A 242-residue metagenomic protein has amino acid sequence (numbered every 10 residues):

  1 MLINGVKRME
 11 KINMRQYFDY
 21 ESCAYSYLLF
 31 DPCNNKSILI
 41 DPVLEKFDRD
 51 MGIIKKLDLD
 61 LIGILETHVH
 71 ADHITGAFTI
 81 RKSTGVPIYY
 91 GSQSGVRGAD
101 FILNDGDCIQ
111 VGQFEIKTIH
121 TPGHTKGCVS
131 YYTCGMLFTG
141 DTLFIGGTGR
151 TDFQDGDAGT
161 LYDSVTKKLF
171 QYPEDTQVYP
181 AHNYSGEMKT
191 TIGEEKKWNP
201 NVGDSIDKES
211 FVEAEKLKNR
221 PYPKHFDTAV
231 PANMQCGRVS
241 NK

Functional and structural regions predicted by a protein language model:
L2-N4, D163-Q177, A181-K242: Accessory terminal helices/loops
V6-L59, S130-T139, G146: Conserved beta-strand hairpin/beta-sheet module of binuclear metal-dependent hydrolase folds, prominently
Q16, L28, C108-M136: Core dinuclear metal-dependent hydrolase active-site scaffold
C23, L44-T118, K197-W198, G203-S205: Active-site HxH/HxHxD metal-binding segment of metal-dependent hydrolases
L29, D41, H68, I80 (+6 more regions): Divalent metal-coordination and catalytic microenvironments
S37, P87, E115, H120 (+2 more regions): Hydrophobic "anchor" residues on beta-strands that sit immediately upstream of conserved functional sites
P42-V43, V69, Q93-S94, H124-T125 (+4 more regions): Active-site metal-binding loops of divalent metal-dependent hydrolases
I64-I74, I119-K126, V178-S185: Histidine-centered catalytic micro-motifs
